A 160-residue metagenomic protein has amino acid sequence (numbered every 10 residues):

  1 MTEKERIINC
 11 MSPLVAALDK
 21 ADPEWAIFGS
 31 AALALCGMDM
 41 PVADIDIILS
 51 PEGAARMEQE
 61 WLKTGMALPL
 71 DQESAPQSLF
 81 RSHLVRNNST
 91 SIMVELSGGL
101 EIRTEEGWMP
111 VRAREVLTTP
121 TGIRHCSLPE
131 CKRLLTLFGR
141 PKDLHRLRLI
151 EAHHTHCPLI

Functional and structural regions predicted by a protein language model:
M1-I160: Compositionally biased terminal segments of proteins
